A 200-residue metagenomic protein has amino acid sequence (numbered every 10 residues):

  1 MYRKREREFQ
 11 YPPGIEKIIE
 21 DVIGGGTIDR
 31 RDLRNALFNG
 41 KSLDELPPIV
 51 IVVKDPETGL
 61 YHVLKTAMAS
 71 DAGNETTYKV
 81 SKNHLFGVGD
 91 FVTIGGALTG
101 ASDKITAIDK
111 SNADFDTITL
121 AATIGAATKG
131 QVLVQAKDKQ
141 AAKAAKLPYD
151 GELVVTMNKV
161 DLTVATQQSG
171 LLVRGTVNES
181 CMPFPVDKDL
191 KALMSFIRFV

Functional and structural regions predicted by a protein language model:
M1-V200: Surface-exposed, low-hydrophobicity beta-strand/loop segments enriched in small/polar/acidic residues
